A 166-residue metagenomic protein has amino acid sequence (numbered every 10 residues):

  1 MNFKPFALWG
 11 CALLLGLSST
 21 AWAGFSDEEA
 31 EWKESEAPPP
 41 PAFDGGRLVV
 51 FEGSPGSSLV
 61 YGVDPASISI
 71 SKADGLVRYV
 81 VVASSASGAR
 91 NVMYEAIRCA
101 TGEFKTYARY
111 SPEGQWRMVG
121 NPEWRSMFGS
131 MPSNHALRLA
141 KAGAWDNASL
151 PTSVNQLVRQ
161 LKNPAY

Functional and structural regions predicted by a protein language model:
M1-G10: Bacterial N-terminal signal peptides that target proteins for export
W9-S18: Bacterial N-terminal signal peptides
S19-A23: Sec/Tat signal peptide C-region and signal peptidase I cleavage site
G24-Y94: N-terminal secretory signal peptides
D64-P65, K105-A108: A structural signal for short, hydrophobic beta-strand segments that form beta-sheets in beta-rich/all-beta domains
A73-G75, K105, N147: C-terminal region/CTD detector
A83-S85, A96-T101, A108-E113, G120-E123: A mature extracytoplasmic/lumenal domain signature
R117-Y166: C-terminal partner/receptor-binding element of secreted or periplasmic proteins
